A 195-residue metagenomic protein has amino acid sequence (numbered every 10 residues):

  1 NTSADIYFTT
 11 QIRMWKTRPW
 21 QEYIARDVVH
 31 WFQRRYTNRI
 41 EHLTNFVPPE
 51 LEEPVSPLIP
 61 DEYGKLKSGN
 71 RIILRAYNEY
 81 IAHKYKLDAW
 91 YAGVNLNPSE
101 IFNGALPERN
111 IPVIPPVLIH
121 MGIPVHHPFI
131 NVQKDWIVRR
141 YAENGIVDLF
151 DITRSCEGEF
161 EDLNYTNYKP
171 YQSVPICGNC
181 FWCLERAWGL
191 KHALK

Functional and structural regions predicted by a protein language model:
N1-K195: Nucleotide-activated chemistry modules centered on ATP-dependent adenylation/adenylyltransferase
